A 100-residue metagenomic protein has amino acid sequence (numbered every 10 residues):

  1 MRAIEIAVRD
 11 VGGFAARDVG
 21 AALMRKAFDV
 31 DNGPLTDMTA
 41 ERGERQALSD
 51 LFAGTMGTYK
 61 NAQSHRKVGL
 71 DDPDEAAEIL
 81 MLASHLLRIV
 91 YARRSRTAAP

Functional and structural regions predicted by a protein language model:
M1-T55, V68-D74, A92-P100: Amphipathic alpha-helical interface elements
S64-H65: Histidine-centered active-site/metal-ligand motif
L80-R93: Structured adenosyl-cofactor binding patch, chiefly the S-adenosyl-L-methionine
